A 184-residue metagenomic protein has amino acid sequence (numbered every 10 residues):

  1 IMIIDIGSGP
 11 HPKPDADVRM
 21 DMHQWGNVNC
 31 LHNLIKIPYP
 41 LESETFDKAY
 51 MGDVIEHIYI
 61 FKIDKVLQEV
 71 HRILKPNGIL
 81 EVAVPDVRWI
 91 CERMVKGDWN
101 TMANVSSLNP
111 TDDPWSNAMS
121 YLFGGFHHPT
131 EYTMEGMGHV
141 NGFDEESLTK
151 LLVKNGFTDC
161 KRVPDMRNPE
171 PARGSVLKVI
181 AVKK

Functional and structural regions predicted by a protein language model:
I3-W89, V179-K183: Conserved SAM-binding loop
F61-K65, E69, I73-K75, I79-V182: S-adenosyl-L-methionine-dependent methyltransferase catalytic module, highlighting the catalytic core
